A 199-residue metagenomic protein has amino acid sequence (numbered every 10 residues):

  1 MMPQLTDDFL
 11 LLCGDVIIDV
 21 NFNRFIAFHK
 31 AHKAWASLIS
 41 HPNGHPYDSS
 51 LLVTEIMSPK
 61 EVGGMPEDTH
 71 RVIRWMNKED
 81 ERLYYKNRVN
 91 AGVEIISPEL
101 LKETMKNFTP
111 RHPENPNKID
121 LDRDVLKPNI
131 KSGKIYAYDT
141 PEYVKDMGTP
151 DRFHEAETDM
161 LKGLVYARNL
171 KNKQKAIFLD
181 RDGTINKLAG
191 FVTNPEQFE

Functional and structural regions predicted by a protein language model:
T6-L10, I17, N23-K30, H41-P46 (+1 more regions): Catalytic-core segments of class I nucleotidyltransferases/pyrophosphorylases that form NMP-activated intermediates
C13-G14, R181: Short acidic donor-binding/metal-coordinating loop in glycosyltransferase active sites
S50-V53: Extracellular disulfide-bonded cysteine-rich modules/repeats
K171-Q174: Short, small/polar residue-rich loop motifs at catalytic or cofactor-binding pockets
A176-E199: Alpha-helical substrate-recognition element adjacent to the catalytic core
